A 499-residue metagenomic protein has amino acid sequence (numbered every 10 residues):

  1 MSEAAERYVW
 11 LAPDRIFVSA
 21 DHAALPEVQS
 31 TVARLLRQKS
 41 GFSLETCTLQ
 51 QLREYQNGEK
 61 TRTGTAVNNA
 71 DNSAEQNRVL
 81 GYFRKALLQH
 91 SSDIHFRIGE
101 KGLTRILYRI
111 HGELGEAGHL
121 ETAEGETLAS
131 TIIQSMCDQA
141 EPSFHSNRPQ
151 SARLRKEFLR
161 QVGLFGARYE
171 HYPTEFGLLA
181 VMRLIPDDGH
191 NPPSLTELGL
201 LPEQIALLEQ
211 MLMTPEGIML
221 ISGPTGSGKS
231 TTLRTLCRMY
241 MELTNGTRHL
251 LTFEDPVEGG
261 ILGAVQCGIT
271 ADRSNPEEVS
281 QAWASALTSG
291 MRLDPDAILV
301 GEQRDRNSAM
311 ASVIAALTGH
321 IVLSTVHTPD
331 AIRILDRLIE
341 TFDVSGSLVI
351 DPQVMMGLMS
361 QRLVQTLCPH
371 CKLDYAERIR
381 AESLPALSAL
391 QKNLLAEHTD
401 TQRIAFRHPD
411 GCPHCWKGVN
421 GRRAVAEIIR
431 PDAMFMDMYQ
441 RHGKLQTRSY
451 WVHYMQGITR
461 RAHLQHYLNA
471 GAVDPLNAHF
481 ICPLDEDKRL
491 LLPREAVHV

Functional and structural regions predicted by a protein language model:
E3-R37, Q56-S227, T231-T232, H463-V499: N-terminal "pre-motor" subdomain/linker immediately upstream of P-loop NTPase catalytic cores
G41-C47, M219-L220, L251, I321-T325: Short hydrophobic alpha-helical runs that function as membrane-insertion/retention elements
E45-K60: Short proline/glycine- and acidic-rich turn/helix-capping motifs at secondary-structure junctions
I94, A167, M211, D255 (+6 more regions): Residue-level signature of catalytic and energy-coupling elements of molecular machines, predominantly ATP/GTP-dependent
E100-K101, Q161, Y172-E175, D187-D188 (+11 more regions): Conserved nucleotide-binding/hydrolysis micro-motifs of P-loop NTPases
E203-Q210, P385-V499: NTP-binding/hydrolysis catalytic cores, primarily Walker-type P-loop NTPases
C237-L367: Switch/coupling sub-region of P-loop NTPases
D330-R430: Cys/His-rich Zn2+-binding cysteine-cluster or related metal-binding knuckle/ribbon modules and their
